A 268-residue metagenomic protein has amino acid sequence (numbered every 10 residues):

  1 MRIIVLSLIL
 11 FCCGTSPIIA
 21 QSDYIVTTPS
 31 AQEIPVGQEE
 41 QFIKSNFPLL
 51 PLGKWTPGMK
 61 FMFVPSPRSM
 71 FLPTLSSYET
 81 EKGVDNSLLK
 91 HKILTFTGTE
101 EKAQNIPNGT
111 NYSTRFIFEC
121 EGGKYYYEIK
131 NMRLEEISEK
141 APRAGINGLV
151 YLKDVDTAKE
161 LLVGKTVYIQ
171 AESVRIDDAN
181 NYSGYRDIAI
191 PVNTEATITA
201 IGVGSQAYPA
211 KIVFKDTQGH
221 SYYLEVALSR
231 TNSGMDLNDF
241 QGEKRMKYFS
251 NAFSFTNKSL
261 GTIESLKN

Functional and structural regions predicted by a protein language model:
M1-V26: Bacterial Sec-dependent N-terminal signal peptides
I18-F63, L152-G164, Y168, F255-N268: Sec-dependent signal peptide cleavage junction
I25-K90, T99-Y112: Start-of-domain marker
F61, L94-F96, F116-F118, V167 (+3 more regions): Hydrophobic beta-strand residues in large extracellular and virion-surface proteins
E81-Q104, Y185-G204: Conserved beta-strand/loop element in small beta-rich adapter and peptidoglycan-binding domains
Q104-E119, S205-V213: Short aromatic-glycine-enriched beta-strand elements
Y112-T157, F214-K267: Boundary regions of SH3-family modules and the immediately adjacent low-complexity/disordered segments in eukaryotic
Y126-K211, L266: A charged, solvent-exposed segment within the mature domains of Sec-exported extracytoplasmic proteins
